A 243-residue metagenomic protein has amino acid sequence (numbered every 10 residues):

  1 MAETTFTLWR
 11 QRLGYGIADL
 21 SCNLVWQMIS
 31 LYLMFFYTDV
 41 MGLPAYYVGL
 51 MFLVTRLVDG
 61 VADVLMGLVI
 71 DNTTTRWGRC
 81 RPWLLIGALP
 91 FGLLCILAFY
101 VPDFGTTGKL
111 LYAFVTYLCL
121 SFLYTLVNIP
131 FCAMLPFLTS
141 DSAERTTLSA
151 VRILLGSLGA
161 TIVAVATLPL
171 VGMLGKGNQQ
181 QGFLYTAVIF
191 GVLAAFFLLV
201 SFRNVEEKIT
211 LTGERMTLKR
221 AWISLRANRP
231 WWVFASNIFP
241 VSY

Functional and structural regions predicted by a protein language model:
A2-Y243: Membrane-embedded alpha-helical bundles of multi-pass transporters/translocases, especially carrier/permease families
